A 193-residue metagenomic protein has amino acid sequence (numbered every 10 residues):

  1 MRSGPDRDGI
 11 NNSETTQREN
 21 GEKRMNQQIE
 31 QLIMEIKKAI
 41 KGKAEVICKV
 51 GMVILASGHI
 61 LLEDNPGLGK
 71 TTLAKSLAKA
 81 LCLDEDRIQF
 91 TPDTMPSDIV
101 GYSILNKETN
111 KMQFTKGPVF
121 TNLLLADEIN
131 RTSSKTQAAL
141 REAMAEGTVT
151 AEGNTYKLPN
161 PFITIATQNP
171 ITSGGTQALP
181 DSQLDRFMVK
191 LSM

Functional and structural regions predicted by a protein language model:
P5-R7: Compositionally biased, intrinsically disordered low-complexity segments enriched in Pro/Arg/Gln/His
N26-N65: Pre-Walker A (pre-P-loop) alpha-helix and adjacent loop at the N terminus of AAA/AAA+ ATPase modules, a conserved
K49-M52, N106-L125: Conserved alpha-helical scaffold flanking the Walker A/P-loop in AAA+ ATPase domains
L55-T91: Walker A/P-loop
I60, L124, F162: Conserved beta-strand position immediately N-terminal to the Walker
D84-P96, G153-K157: Short beta-strand-centered segment that lines the nucleotide-binding/catalytic pocket of NTP-utilizing
N106-T109, T132-T136, M144-M193: Canonical AAA+ ATPase core
D127-E128, A139: Walker B catalytic acidic pair
